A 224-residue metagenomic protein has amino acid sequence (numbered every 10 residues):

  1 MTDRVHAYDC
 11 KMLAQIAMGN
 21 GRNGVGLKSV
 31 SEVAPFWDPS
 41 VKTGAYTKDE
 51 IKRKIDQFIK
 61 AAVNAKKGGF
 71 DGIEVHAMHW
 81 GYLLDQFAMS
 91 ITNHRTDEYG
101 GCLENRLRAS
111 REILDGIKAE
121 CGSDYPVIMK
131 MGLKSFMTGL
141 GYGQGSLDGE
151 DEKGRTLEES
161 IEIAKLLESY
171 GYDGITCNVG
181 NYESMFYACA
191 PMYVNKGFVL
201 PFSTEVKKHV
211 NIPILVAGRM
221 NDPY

Functional and structural regions predicted by a protein language model:
M1-Y224: Flavin-dependent oxidoreductase catalytic cores
